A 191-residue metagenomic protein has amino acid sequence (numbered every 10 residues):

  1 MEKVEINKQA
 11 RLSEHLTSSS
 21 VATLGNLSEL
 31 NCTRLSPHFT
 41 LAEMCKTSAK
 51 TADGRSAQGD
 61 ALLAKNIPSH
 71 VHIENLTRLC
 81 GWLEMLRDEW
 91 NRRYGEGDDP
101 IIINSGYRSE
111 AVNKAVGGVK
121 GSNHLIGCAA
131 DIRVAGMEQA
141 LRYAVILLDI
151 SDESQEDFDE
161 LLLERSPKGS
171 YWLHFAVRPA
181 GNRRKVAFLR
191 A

Functional and structural regions predicted by a protein language model:
M1-E96, R184-A191: Extracytoplasmic cell-surface/polysaccharide-interacting catalytic and binding patches
N75, L79-W82, V112, C128 (+2 more regions): Amphipathic alpha-helical interface surfaces
E89-D99, D152-D157: Short secondary-structure junctions
E96-D98, L125-A129: Short connector loops at helix/strand junctions that flank enzyme active sites, especially segments positioning acidic
P100-V112: Acidic helix-start/capping segments at beta-turn-to-alpha-helix junctions
A111-G127: Charged, often glycine-rich, active-site loop that binds/positions anionic groups
G121, I126, V134-A191: Catalytic cores and adjacent binding grooves of peptidoglycan-active enzymes
